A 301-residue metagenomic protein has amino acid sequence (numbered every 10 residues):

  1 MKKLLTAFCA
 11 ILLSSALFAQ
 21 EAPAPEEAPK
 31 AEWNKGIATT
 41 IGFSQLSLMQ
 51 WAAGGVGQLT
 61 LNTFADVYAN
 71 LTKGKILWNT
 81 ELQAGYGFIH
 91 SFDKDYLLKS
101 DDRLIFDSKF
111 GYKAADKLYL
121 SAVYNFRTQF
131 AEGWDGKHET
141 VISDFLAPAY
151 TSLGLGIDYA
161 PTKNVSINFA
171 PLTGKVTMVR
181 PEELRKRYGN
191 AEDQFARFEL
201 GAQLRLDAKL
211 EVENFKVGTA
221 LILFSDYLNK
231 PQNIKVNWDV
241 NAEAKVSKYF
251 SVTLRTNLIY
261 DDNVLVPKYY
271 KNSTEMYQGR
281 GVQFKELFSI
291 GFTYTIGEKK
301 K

Functional and structural regions predicted by a protein language model:
M1-A31, G297-K301: Cleavable N-terminal export/targeting peptides
K35-T39, W78-L82, L120-Y124, T151 (+6 more regions): Transmembrane beta-strands of outer-membrane beta-barrel proteins
I37, I41-F43, T63-L71, F106-Y112 (+7 more regions): Residues on the lipid-exposed face of transmembrane beta-strands in outer-membrane beta-barrel proteins
I41-S47, K73-K75, A84-H90, F126-E132 (+5 more regions): Transmembrane beta-strands of outer-membrane beta-barrel pores
M49-G55, H90-Y96, H138-S143, K186-Q194 (+2 more regions): Extracellular loop and loop/strand-boundary signature of outer-membrane beta-barrel proteins
G57-T63, S100-L104, A147-L153, A196-A202 (+2 more regions): Residues that define the transmembrane beta-barrel architecture of outer-membrane proteins
T72-G74, G111-K117, T162-N164, K209-F215 (+2 more regions): Outer-membrane beta-barrel channels and translocator barrels
V282-K301: Outer-membrane beta-barrel "beta-signal"
